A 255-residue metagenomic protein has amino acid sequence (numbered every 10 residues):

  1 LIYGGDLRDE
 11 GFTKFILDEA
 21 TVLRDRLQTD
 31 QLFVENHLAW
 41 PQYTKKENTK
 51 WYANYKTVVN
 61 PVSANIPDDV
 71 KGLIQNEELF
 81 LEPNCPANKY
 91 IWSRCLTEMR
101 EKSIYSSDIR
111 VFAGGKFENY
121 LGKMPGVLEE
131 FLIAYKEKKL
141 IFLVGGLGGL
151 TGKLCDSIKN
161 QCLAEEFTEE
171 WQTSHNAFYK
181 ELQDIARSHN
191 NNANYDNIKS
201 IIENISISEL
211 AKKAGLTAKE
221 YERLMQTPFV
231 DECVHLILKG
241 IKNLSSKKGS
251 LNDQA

Functional and structural regions predicted by a protein language model:
L1-E137, L143-K247: Acidic/glycine-enriched connector segments
Q254-A255: N-terminal secretory targeting and juxtamembrane "stalk" segments of secreted and cell-surface proteins
